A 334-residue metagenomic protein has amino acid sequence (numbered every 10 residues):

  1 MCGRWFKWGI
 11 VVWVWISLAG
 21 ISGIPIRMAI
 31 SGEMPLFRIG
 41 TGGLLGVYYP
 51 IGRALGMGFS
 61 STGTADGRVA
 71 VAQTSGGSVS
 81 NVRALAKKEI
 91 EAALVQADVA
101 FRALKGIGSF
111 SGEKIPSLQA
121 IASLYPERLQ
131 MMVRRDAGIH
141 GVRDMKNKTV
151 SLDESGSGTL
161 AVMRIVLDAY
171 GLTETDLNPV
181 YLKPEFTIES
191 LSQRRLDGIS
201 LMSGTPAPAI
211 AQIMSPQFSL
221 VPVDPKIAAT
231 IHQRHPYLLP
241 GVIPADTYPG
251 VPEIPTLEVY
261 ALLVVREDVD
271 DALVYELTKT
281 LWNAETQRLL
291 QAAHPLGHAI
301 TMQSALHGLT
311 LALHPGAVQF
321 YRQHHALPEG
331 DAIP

Functional and structural regions predicted by a protein language model:
C2-T74, S80, A86, K114-S117 (+1 more regions): N-terminal hydrophobic or amphipathic helices and topogenic motifs
L36-T62, R68, A72, E127-Q193 (+1 more regions): Bilobed "Venus flytrap"/periplasmic-binding protein-like clamshell domains and structurally analogous long
S78-V82, T187-S190: Short, hydrophobic alpha-helical packing/hinge segments within bilobed ligand-binding/sensory domains
N81-I121: N-terminal segment of the mature folded domain
A97-V99, I107-G108, A137, T173-V264 (+1 more regions): Pocket-lining segment of extracytoplasmic ligand-binding domains
S111-L124, L129, D246-P255: A structural signal for short loop-to-beta-strand junctions that line the ligand-binding cleft of periplasmic/secreted
K148-I165, Y237-L309: Ligand-binding clefts/hinges and TM-proximal coupling segments of bilobed small-molecule sensing domains
L182, F186, S192-R194, S203-S215 (+4 more regions): An extracytoplasmic/periplasmic, membrane-proximal ligand-sensing/linker region
